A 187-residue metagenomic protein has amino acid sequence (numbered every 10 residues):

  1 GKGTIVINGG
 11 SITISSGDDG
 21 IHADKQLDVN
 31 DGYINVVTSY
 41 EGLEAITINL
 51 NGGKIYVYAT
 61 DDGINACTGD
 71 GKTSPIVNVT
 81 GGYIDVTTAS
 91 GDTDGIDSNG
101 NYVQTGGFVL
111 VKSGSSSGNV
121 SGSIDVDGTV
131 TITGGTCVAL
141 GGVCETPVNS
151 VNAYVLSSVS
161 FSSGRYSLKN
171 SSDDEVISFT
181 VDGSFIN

Functional and structural regions predicted by a protein language model:
G1-N187: A composition-driven surface/loop motif
